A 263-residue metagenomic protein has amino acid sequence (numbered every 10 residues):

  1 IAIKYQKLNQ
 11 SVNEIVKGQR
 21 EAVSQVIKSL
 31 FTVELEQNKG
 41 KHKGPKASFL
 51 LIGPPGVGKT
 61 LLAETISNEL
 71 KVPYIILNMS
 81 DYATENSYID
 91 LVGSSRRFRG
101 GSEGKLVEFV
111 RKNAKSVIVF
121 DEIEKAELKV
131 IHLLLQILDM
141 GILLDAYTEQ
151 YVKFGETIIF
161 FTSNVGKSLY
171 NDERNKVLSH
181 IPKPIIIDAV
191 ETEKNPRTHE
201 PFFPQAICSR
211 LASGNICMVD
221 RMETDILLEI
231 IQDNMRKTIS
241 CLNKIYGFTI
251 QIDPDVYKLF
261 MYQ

Functional and structural regions predicted by a protein language model:
I1-Q263: AAA+ P-loop NTPase nucleotide-binding core of proteostasis motors
